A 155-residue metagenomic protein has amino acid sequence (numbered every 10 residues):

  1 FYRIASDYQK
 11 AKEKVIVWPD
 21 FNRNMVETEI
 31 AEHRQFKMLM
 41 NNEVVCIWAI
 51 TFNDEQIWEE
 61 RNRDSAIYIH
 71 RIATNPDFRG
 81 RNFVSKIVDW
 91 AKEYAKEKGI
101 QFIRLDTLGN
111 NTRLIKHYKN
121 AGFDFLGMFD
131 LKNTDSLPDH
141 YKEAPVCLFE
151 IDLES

Functional and structural regions predicted by a protein language model:
Y2-T28: Conserved GNAT-fold acetyl-CoA-binding loop/helix
R34-K37, C147: Hydrophobic beta-strand residues of extracellular immunoglobulin-like
K37, E43-D54, Y68, A73: Conserved beta-strand in the GNAT
E59-P76: Conserved acetyl-CoA binding element of GNAT-fold acetyltransferases
T74, G80-E93, K116-N120: Conserved acetyl-CoA-binding loop-helix of GNAT-fold acetyltransferases
V88, A95-T107: Conserved GNAT acetyl-CoA-binding A-motif
L108-N110, A121, L131-S155: C-terminal "cap" of GNAT-fold acetyltransferases
Y118-M128: Conserved acetyl-CoA-binding loop of GNAT-fold acetyltransferases
